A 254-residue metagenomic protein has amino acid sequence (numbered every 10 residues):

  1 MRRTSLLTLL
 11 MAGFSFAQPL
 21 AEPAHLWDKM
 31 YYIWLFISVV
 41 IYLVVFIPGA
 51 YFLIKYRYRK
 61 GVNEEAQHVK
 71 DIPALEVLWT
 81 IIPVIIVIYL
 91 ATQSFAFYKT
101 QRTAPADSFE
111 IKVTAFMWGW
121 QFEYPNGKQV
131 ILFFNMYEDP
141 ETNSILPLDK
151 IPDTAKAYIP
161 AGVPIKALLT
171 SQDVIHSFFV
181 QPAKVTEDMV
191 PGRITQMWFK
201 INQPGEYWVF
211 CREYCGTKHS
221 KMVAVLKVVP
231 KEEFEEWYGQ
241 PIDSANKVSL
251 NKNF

Functional and structural regions predicted by a protein language model:
M1-A17: N-terminal secretory/membrane targeting signals
R3-T4, V39, V77: Hydrophobic alpha-helical segments, especially transmembrane helices and their immediate juxtamembrane helical caps
S15-Y31, I54-F254: Non-transmembrane, membrane-proximal soluble domains of secreted or membrane proteins
Y31-V44: Alpha-helical transmembrane segments
Y42-Y56: Alpha-helical transmembrane segments
